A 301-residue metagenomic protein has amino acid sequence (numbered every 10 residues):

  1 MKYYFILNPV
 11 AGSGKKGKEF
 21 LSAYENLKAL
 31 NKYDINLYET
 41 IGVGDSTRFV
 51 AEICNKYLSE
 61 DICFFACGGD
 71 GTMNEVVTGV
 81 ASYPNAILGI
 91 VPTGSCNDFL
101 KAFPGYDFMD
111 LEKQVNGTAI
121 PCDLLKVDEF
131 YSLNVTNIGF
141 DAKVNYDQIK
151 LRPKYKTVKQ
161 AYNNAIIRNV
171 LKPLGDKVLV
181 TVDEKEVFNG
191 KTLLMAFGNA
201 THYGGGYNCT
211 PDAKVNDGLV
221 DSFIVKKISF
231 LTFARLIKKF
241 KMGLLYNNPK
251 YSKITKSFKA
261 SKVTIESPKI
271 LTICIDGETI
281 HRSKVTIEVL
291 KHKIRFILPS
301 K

Functional and structural regions predicted by a protein language model:
M1-F64: ATP/NTP phosphate-donor binding region
I6, T40, S82-L193: Catalytic core of DAGKc-family lipid kinases
P9, C67-G69, V91-T93: Glycine-rich beta-strand-to-loop/alpha-helix junction loops that act as flexible
S46-T47, M73-N74, R282: Short, well-ordered alpha-helical microsegments
T72-P84: Short Gly/Thr/Asp-enriched flexible loops that form oxyanion-binding sites at enzyme active sites
N137, D141, A196-T210, T279: Glycine-rich phosphate/pyrophosphate-binding beta-alpha loops
R152-A161, P211-L231: Gly/Ser/Thr-rich active-site loops/lids in small-molecule metabolic enzymes that frequently grip phosphoryl groups
V182-E184, K214, I224-K301: ATP/nucleoside-binding phosphotransfer catalytic cores, i.e., glycine-rich phosphate-binding loops
